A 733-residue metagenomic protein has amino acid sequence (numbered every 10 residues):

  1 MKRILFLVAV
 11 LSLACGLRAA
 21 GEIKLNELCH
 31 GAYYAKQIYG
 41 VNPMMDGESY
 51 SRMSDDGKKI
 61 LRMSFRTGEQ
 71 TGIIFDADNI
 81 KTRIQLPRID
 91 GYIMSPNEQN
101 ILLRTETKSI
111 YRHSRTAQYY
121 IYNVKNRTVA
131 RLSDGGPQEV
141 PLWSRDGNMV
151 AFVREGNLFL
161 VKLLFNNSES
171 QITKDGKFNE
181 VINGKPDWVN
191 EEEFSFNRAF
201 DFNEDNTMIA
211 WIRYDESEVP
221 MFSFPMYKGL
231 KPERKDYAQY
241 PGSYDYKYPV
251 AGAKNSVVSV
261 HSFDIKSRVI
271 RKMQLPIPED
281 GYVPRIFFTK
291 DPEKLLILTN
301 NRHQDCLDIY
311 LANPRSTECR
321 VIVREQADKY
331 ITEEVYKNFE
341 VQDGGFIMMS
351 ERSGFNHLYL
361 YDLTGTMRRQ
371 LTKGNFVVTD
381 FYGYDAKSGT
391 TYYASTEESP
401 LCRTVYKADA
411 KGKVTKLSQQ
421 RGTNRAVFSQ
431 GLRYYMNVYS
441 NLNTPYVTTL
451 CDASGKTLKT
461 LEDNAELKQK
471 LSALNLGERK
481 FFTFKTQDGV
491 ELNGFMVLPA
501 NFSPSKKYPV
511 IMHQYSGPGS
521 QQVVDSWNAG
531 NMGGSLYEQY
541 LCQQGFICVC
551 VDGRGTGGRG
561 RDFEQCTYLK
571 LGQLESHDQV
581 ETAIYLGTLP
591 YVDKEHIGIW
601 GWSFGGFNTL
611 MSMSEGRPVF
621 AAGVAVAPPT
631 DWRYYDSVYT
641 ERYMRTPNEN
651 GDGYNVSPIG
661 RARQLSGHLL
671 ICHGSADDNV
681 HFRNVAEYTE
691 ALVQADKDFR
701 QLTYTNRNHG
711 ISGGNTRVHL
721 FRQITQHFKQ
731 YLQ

Functional and structural regions predicted by a protein language model:
L25, C29-H30, I73-Q85, S170-E192 (+8 more regions): Surface-exposed loop and turn segments in beta-propeller and other repeat-based domains that flank or scaffold
G31, G68-E69, E106-Y111, R115-Q118 (+4 more regions): Predominantly five- to eight-bladed beta-propeller fold
K36-V41, L86-I93, K185-D205, R285-I286 (+1 more regions): Signature of short aromatic-glycine-proline-rich micro-motifs recurring in repeat-based ectodomains
I38-N42, E48-I60, G72, G91-I93 (+18 more regions): Non-catalytic accessory segments flanking enzyme active sites
S51-G57, R62-F65, I93-N97, I101-H113 (+15 more regions): Beta-strand C-termini and the immediately following turn/loop, strongest in propeller blades
E69-K108, R131-E139, Q326-K329, N375: Blade-loop segments of beta-propeller domains
R112-L160, F165-A199: Asp-box/WD-like beta-propeller blade repeats and closely related beta-sheet repeat scaffolds
P292, R425-Q733: Serine-hydrolase catalytic core recognition
